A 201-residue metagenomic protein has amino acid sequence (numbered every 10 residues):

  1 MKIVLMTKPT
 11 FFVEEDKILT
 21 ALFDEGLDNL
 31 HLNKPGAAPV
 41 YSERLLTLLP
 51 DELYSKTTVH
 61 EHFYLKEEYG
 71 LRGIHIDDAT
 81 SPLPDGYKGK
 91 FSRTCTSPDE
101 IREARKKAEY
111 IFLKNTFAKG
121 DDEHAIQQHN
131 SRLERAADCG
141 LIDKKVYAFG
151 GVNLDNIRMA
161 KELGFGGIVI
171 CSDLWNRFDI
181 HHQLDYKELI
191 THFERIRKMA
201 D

Functional and structural regions predicted by a protein language model:
M1-D16, G89-C95, V146-A148: Active-site mouth loops of central-metabolism enzymes
V4-A21, E25-L27, L32-P35: Metal-dependent phosphodiesterase/phospholipase catalytic core, i.e., the His/Asp/Glu-rich active-site region
M6-T10, P35, H62, A79 (+4 more regions): Active-site beta-loop-alpha junctions enriched in small/polar residues
F12-V13, A37-Y41, N176: Acidic-and-aromatic substrate-binding clefts and catalytic sites of carbohydrate-active enzymes
I18, T57-R72, I76, T96-Y110 (+4 more regions): Catalytic cores of alpha/beta
F23-G86: N-terminal active-site wall of soluble small-molecule enzyme domains
E43-V59, G86-P98, H124-L154, T191-D201: Alpha-helix-loop-beta-strand connector modules within alpha/beta enzyme cores
I76-D85, Y110-H129, I157-I196: Glycine-rich phosphate-binding active-site loops on the catalytic face of alpha/beta enzymes
